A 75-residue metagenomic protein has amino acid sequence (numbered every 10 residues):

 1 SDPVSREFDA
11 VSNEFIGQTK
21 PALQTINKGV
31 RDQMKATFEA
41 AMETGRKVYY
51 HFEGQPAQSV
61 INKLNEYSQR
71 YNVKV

Functional and structural regions predicted by a protein language model:
S1-V75: Catalytic toxin/effector domains delivered as secreted proteins or via bacterial secretion systems
